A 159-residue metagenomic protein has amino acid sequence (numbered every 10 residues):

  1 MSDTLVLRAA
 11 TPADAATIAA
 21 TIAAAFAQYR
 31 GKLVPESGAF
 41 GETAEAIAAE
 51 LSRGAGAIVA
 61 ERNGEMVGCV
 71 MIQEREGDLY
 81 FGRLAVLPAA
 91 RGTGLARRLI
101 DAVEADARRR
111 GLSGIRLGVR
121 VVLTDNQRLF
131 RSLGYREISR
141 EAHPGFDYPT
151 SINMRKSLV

Functional and structural regions predicted by a protein language model:
V6-A20: A short beta-loop-alpha structural element at the N-terminal edge of CoA-dependent acyl/N-acetyltransferase catalytic
A20-A48: Conserved GNAT-fold acetyl-CoA-binding loop/helix
A48-V59, Y80: A short helix-loop-beta-strand connector motif used in the catalytic cores of GNAT acetyltransferases and, in some
V59, E65-Q73, Y80-A85: Conserved beta-strand in the GNAT
V86, G92-A105, S132: Conserved acetyl-CoA-binding loop-helix of GNAT-fold acetyltransferases
I100, A107-V119: Conserved GNAT acetyl-CoA-binding A-motif
R116-R120, R131, R136-N153: Conserved catalytic-core motifs of GNAT/GCN5-like acyltransferases
